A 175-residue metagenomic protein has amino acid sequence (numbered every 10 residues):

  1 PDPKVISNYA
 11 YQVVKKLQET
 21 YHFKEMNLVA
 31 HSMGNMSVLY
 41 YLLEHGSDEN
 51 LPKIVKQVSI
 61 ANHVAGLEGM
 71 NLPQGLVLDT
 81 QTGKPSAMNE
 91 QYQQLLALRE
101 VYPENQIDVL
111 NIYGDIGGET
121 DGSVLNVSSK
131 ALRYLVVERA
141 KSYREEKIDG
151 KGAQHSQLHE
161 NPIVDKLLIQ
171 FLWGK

Functional and structural regions predicted by a protein language model:
P1, N62, G114: Active-site loop/turn elements of alpha/beta-hydrolase fold enzymes, especially the short glycine-/histidine-rich
P1-P3, F23, G152-L158: Second-shell loop/turn segments in exported
K4-E104, D121: Serine-dependent carboxylesterase/thioesterase catalytic core of lipase-like alpha/beta-hydrolase/SGNH enzymes
Y102-K175: C-terminal catalytic-base region of ester-bond hydrolases, centering on the histidine of the charge-relay
